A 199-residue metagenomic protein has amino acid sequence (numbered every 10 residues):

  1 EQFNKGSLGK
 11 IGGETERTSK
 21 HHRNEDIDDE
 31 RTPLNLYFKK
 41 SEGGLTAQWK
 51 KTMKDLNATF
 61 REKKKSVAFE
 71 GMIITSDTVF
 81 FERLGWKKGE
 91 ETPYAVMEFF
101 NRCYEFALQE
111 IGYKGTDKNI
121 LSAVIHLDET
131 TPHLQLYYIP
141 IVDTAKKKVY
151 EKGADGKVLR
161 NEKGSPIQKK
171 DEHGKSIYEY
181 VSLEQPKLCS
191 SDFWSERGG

Functional and structural regions predicted by a protein language model:
E1-G199: N-terminal nicking endonuclease/strand-transfer module with a His-rich metal-binding environment and a catalytic Tyr
